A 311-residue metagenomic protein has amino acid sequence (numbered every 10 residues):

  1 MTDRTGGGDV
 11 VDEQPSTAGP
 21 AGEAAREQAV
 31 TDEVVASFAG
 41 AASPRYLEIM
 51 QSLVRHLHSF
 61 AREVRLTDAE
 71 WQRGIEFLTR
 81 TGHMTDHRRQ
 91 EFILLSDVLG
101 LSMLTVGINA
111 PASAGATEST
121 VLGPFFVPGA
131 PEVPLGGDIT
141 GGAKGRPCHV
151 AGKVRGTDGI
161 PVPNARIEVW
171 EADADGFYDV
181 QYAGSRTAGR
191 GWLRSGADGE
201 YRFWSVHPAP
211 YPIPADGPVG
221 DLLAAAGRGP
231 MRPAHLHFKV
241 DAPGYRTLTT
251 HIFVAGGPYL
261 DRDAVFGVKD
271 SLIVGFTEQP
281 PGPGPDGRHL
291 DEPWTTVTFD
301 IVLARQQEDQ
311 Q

Functional and structural regions predicted by a protein language model:
R4-A21: Intrinsically disordered, low-complexity terminal tails and inter-domain linkers enriched for S/T/G/P/D/E
P20-Q311: Beta-strand-dominated extracellular/periplasmic modules and repeats in secreted or surface-exposed proteins
